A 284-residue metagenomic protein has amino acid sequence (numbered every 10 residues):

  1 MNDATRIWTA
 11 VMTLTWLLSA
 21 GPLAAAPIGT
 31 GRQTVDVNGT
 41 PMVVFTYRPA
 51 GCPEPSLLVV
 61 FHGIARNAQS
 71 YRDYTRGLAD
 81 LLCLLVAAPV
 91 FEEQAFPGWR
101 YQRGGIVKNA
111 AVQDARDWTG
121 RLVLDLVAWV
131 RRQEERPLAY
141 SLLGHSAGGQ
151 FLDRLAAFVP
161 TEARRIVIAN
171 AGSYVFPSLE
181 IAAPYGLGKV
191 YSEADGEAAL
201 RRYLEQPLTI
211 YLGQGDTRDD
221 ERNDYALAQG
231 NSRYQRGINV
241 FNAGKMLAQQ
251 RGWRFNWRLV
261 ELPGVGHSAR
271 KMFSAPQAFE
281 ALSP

Functional and structural regions predicted by a protein language model:
M1-V11: Bacterial N-terminal signal peptides that target proteins for export
T9-A20: Bacterial N-terminal signal peptides
G21-L57, Q69-S70, L81, N109-A111 (+11 more regions): A domain-start/cap signature at the N-terminus of enzymes
C52-P55, V60, I64-P97, F176: Short substrate-entry loop that stabilizes the transition state in hydrolases
E92-D117: Cap/lid segment of the alpha/beta-hydrolase catalytic domain
L122-L138: Conserved acidic catalytic loop of the alpha/beta-hydrolase fold
R165-Q249: The feature captures the conserved acid-bearing segment of alpha/beta-hydrolase catalytic domains
Y211, E221-R222, F241-P284: C-terminal catalytic histidine-bearing segment of alpha/beta-hydrolase fold enzymes
